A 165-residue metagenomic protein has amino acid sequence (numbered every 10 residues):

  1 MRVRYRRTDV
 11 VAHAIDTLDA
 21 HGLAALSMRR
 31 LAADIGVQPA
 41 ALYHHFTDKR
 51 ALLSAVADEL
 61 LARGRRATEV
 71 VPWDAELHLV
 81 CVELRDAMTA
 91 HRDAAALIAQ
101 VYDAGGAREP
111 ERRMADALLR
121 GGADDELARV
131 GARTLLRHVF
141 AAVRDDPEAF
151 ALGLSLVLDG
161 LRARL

Functional and structural regions predicted by a protein language model:
M1-D34, T47-S54: Basic, helix-initiating cap at the start of DNA-binding domains
V11, D74, H78, A132 (+1 more regions): Short, amphipathic alpha-helical "lid/cap" segments that border enzyme active or binding sites
G36-F46: Short hydrophobic/aromatic patch on the recognition helix
D58-R63: Short, basic, alpha-helical segments at the C-terminal edge of helix-turn-helix-like DNA-binding modules
R65-G106, A132-L135: Hydrophobic alpha-helical connector segments
L79-V80, A99-T134, F140, E148-A151: Amphipathic alpha-helical packing segments from all-alpha helical-bundle domains
R120, D145-L165: C-terminal peripheral helix-coil segments that are non-catalytic and often amphipathic
